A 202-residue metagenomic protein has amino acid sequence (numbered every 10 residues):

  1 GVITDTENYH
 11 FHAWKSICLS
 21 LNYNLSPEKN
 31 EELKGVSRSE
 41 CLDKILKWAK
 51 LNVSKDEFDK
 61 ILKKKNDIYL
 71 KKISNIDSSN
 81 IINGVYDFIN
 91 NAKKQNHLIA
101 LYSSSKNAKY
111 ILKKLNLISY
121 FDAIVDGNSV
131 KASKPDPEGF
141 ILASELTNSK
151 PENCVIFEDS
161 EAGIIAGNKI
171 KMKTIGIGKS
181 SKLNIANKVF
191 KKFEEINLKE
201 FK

Functional and structural regions predicted by a protein language model:
G1-E31: Active-site neighborhood of HAD-like aspartate-dependent phosphohydrolases
I3, I81, L101, A132 (+1 more regions): Conserved SAM-binding loop
H12-S16, E40-K44, K60, K64 (+3 more regions): Alpha-helical elements of Rossmann-like donor-binding domains used by nucleotide-donor carbohydrate transfer enzymes
Y23-L25, L51, L117, S149: Helix N-cap/coil-helix junction residues
G35-K72, N91: A metal-dependent, Asp-based hydrolase signature
K71-A100: Short, acidic loop-to-helix structural element flanking the phosphoryl-transfer center in phosphate-processing enzymes
Y86, N90-N91, K106-K202: Asp-based, Mg2+/Mn2+-dependent phosphohydrolase catalytic module
